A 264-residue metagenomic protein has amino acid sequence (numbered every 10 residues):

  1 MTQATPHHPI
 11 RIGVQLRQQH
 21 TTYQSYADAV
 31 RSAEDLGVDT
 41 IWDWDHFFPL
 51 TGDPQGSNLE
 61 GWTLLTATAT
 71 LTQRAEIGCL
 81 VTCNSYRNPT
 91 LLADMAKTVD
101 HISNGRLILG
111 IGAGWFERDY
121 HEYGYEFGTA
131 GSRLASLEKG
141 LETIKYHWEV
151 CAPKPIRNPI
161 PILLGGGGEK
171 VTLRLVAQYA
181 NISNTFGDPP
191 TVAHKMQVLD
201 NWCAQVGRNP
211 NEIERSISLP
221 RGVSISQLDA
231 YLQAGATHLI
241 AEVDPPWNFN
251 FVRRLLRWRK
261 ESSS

Functional and structural regions predicted by a protein language model:
M1-S264: Active-site-adjacent structural elements that line small-molecule/cofactor binding pockets in enzymes
